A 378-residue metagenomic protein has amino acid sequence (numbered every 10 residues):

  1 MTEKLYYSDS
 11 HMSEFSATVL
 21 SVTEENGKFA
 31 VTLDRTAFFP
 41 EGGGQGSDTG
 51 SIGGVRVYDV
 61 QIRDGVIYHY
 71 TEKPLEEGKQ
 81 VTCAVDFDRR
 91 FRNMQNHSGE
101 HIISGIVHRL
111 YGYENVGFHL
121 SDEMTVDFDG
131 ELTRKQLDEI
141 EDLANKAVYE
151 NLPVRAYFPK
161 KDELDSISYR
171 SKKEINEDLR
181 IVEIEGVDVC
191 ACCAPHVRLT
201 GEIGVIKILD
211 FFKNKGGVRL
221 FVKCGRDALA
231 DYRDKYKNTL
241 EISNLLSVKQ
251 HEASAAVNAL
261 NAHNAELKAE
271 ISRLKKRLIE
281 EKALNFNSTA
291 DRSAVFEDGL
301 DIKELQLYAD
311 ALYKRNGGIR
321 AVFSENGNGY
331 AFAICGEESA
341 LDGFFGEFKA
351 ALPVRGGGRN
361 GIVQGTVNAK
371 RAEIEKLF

Functional and structural regions predicted by a protein language model:
M1-F378: A glycine- and charged-residue-rich anion-binding loop/surface
